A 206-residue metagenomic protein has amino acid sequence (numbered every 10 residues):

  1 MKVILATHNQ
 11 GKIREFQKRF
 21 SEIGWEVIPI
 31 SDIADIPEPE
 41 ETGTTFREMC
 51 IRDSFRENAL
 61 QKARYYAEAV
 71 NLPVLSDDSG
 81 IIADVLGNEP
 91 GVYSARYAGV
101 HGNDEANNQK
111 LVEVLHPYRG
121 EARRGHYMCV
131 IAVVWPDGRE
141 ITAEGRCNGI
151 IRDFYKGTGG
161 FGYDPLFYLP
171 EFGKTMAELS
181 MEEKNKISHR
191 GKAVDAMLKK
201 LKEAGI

Functional and structural regions predicted by a protein language model:
K2-I4, Q10-I206: Anionic-ligand binding patches
